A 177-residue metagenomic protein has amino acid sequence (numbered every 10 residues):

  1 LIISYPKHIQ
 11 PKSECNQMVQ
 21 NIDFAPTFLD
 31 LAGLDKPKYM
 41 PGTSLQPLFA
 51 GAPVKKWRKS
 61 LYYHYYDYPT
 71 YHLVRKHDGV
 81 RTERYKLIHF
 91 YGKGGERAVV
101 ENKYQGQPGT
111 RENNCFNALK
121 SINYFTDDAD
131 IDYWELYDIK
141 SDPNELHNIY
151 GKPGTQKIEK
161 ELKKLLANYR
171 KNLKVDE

Functional and structural regions predicted by a protein language model:
L1-Y39, T43-R58, H147: Substrate-binding rim/cap in mid-to-C-terminal beta-strand-loop elements of soluble/periplasmic
I2, A25-L29, G33, Q46-F49 (+5 more regions): Non-transmembrane alpha-helical segments in soluble domains of secreted/periplasmic/extracellular proteins
V19-P26, M40-T43, T82, I131-W134 (+3 more regions): A structural signal for well-ordered alpha-helical segments within the folded catalytic domains of diverse enzymes
P41, Y65-D67, L173-E177: Short, solvent-exposed turn/loop segments enriched in Gly/Ser/Thr/Pro and often Arg
K56-W57, Q107, Q156-K160: Cytochrome P450 catalytic domain signature, combining two hallmark sequence patches
K59-H64: WW-domain-binding short linear motifs
D67-G151: C-terminal, low-complexity/hydrophilic appendages and adjacent surface loops of extracellular/periplasmic anionic
